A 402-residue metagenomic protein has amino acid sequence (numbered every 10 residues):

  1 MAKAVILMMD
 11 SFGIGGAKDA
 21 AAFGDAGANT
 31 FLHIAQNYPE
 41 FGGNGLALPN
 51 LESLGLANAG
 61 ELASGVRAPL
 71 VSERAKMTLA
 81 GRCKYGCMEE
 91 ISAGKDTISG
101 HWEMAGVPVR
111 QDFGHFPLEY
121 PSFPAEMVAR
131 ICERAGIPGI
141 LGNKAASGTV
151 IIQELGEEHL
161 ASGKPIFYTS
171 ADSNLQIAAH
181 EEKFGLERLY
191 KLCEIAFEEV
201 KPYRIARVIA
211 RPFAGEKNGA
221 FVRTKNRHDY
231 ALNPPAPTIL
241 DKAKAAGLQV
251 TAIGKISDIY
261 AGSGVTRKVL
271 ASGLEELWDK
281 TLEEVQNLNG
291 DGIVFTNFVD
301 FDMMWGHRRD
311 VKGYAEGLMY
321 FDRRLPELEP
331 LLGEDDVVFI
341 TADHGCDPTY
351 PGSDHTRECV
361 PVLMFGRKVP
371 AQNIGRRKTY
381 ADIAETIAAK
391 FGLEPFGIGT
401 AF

Functional and structural regions predicted by a protein language model:
M1-F402: Feature captures the catalytic ectodomains and active-site-proximal regions of enzymes that hydrolyze or transfer
